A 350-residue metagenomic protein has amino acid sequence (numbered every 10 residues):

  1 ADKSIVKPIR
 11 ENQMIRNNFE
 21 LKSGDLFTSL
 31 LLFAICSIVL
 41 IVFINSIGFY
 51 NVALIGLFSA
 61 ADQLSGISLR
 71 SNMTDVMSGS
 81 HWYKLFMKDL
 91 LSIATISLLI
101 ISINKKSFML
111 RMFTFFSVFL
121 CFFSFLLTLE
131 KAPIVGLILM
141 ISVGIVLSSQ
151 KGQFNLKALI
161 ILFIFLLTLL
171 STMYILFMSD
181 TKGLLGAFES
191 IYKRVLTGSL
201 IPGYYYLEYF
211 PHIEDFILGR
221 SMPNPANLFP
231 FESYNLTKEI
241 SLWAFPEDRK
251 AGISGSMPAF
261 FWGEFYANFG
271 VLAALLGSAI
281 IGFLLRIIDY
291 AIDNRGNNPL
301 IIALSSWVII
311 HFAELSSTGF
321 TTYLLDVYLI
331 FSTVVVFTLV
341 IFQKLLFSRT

Functional and structural regions predicted by a protein language model:
A1-I5, L90-L99, I138-G144, S278-I280 (+1 more regions): Hydrophobic cores of alpha-helical transmembrane segments in multi-pass inner/ER membrane proteins, independent
D2-I9, K105-S107, S148-A158, Y290-G296 (+1 more regions): Membrane-interface junctions at the ends of membrane-embedded or membrane-associated helices
V6-Q153, K157-L162, L167-K182: Membrane-embedded catalytic interface detector for glycan/lipid assembly enzymes
L57-W82, L170-I281: Small-residue-enriched transmembrane helix-hairpin modules in multi-pass membrane proteins
I100-I103, P225, I292: Hydrophobic, Leu/Ile/Phe/Ala-enriched alpha-helical segments that form helix-helix packing faces
I141, L159-F163, G183-A187, L300-L304 (+1 more regions): Short alpha-helical linear motifs
Q153-I161, N235-T237, A244, D293-W307: Short, conserved aromatic-histidine micro-motifs
M257-T350: Hydrophobic alpha-helical segments
